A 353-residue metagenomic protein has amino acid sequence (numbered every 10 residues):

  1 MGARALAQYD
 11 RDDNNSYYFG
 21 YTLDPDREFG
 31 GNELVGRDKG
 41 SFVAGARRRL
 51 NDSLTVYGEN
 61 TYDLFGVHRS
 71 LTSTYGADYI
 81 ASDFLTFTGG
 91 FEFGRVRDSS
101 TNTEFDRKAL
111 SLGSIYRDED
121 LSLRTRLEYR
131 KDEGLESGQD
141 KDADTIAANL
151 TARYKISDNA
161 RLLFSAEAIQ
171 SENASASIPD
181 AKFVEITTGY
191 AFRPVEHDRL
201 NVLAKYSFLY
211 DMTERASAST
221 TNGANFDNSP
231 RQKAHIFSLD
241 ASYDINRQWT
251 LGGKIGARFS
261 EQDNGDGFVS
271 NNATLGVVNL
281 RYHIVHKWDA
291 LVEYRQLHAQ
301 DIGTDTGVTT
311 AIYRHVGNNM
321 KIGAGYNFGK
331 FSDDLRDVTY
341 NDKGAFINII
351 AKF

Functional and structural regions predicted by a protein language model:
M1-F353: Gram-negative and organellar
